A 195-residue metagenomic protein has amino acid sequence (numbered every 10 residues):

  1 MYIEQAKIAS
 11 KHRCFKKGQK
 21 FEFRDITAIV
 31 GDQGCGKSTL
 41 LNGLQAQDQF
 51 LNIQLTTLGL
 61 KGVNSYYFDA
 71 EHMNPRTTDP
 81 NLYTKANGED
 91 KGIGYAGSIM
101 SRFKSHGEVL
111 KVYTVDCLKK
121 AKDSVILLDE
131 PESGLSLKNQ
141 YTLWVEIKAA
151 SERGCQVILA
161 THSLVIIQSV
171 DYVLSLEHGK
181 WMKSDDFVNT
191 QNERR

Functional and structural regions predicted by a protein language model:
M1-G18: N-terminal pre-Walker A segment at the start of P-loop NTPase domains
Y2, G18, E22-A28, K91-G97 (+2 more regions): RecA-like P-loop NTPase motor core
K17-R24, D32, L118-A121, A149-S151: Phosphate-binding P-loop
T27-G31, S38-M100: ABC ATPase nucleotide-binding domain signature region
Q33, D129, G134-L137: ABC-family nucleotide-binding domains
E71, G94-C117, V170-D171, L176-K180: Short basic alpha-helical hairpin corresponding to helix-turn-helix/winged-helix-like nucleic-acid-binding
S105-L128, K138-A150, L159: GG-anchored amphipathic helix commonly corresponding to the ABC/SMC/Rad50 NBD signature/C-loop
K138-R195: C-terminal lobe/lid and adjacent interdomain/linker elements of RecA-like ASCE P-loop ATPase modules
